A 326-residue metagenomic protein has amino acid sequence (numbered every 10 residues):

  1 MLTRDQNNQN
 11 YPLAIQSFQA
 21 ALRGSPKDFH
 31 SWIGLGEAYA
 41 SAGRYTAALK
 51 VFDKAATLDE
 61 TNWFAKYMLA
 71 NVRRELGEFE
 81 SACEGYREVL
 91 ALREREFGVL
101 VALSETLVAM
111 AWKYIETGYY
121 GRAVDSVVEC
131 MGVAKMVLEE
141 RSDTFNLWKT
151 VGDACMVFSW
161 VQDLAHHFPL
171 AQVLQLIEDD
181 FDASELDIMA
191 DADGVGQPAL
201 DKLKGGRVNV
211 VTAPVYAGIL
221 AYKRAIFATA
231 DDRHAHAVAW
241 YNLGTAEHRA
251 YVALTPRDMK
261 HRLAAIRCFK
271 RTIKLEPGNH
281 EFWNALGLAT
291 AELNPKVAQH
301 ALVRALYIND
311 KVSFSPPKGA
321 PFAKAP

Functional and structural regions predicted by a protein language model:
M1, G34, M68, A102-L103 (+4 more regions): Canonical tetratricopeptide repeat
L2-D5, Y39, R73, L107 (+6 more regions): Residue at a conserved register position within TPR or TPR-like alpha-solenoid repeats
Q9, G43, G77, A111 (+5 more regions): Residue-level detector of the short coil/turn that links helix A to helix B within each tetratricopeptide repeat
A20-A21, K54-A55, E88-V89, M136-V137 (+3 more regions): Canonical positions in the second alpha-helix
P26, E60, E94, E139-D143 (+3 more regions): Short coil turns that delineate tetratricopeptide repeat
D28, N62, E96, L103 (+10 more regions): Residues that mark the junctions of alpha-helical repeat units in TPR/alpha-solenoid scaffolds
S31, A65, V99, L147 (+5 more regions): TPR alpha-solenoid repeat register
